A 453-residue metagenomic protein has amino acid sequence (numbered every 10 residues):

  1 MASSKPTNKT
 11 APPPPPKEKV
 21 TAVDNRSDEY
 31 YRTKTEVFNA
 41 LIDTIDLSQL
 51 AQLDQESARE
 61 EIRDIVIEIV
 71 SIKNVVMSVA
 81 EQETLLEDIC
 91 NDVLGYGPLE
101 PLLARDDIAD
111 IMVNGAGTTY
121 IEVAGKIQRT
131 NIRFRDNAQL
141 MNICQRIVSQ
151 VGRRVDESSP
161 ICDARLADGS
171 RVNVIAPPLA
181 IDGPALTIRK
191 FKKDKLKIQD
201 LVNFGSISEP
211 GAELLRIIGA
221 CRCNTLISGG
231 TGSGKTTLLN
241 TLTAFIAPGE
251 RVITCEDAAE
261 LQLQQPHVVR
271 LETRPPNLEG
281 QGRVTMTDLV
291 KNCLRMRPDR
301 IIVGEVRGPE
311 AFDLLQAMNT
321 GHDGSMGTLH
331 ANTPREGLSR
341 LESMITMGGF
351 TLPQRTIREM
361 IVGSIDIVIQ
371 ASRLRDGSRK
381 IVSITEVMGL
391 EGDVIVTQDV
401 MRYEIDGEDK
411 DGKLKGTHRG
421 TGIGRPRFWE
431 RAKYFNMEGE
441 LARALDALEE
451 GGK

Functional and structural regions predicted by a protein language model:
M1-Q128: N-terminal anchoring/assembly modules that precede and organize ATP-driven motor systems
Q49-Q52, I72-V79, L94-R105, I147-A164 (+3 more regions): Active-site phosphate-binding and catalytic loops of NTP-dependent enzymes
R105, V113, T118-C221: P-loop NTP-binding catalytic core
K193-N203, N240, A244-K291, G337-L341: P-loop NTPase switch/communication element
I227: Hydrophobic anchor at the beta1->P-loop junction of P-loop NTPases
K235: Conserved lysine of the Walker
E256-V269, C293-G389: Conserved P-loop NTPase nucleotide-binding/switch module
G377-K453: NTP-binding/hydrolysis catalytic cores, primarily Walker-type P-loop NTPases
